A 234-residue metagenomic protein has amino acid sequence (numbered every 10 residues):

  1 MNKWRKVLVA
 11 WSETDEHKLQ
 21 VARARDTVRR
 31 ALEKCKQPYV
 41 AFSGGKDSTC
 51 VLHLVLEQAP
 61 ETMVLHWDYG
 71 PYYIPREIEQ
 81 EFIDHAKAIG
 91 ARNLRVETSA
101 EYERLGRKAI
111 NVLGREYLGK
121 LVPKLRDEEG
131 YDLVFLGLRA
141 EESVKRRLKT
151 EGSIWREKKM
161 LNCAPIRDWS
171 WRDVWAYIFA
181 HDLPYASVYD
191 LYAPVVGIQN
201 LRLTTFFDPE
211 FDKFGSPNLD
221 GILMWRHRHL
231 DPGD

Functional and structural regions predicted by a protein language model:
M1-D234: Nucleotide-activated chemistry modules centered on ATP-dependent adenylation/adenylyltransferase
